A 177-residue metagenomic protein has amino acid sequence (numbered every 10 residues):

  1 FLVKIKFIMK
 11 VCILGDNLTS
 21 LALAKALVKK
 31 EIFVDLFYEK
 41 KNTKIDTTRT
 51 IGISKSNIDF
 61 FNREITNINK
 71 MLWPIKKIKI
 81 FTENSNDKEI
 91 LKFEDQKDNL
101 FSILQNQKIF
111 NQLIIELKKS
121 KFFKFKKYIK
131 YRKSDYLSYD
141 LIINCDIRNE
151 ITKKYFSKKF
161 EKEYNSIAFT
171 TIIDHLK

Functional and structural regions predicted by a protein language model:
M9-T19: Beta1/beta-strand and adjacent pyrophosphate-binding region of the FAD-binding site in flavoprotein oxidoreductases
C12-L14, A26-T48: Glycine-rich FAD pyrophosphate-binding loop
S20, T43, N149-I151: Glycine-rich nucleotide phosphate-binding loop and flanking beta-alpha elements of Rossmann-like dinucleotide-binding
A24-K25, I114: A generic structural signal for short, well-ordered alpha-helical segments in conserved domains
R49-L72: N-terminal glycine-rich dinucleotide-binding loop that anchors FAD/FMN and/or NAD(P) in oxidoreductases
D59, R63, W73-F156, E161-I167: Conserved N-terminal helical subregion
I167-K177: Flavin-dependent oxidoreductases
